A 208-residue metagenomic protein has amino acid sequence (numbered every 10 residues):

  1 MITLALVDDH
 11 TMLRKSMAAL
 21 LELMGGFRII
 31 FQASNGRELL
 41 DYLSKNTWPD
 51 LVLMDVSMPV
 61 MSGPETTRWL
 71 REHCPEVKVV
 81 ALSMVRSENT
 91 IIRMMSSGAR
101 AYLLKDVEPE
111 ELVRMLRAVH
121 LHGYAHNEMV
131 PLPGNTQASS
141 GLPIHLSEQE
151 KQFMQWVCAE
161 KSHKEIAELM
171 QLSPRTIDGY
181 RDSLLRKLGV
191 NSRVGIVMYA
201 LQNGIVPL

Functional and structural regions predicted by a protein language model:
G26-S34, Y42, V190: Short hydrophobic/Thr-rich beta-strand motif most characteristic of the beta2 strand and flanking loop of CheY-like
N35-E38, S62-E65: Acidic catalytic/metal-coordinating carboxylates
T47-L53: Active-site beta3 strand of CheY-like receiver
D55, S83: Active-site residues of response regulator receiver
M58: Receiver (REC) domain active-site loop signature in two-component systems and cognate sites in sensor histidine kinases
P64-E76: Short amphipathic alpha-helix used as the core "switch/output" element in two-component signaling
T90-S96, R100-E148, Q152, I205: Short, flexible helix-to-coil linker/hinge segments that flank and couple to helix-turn-helix
S162-G195: Recognition helix of helix-turn-helix DNA-binding domains
